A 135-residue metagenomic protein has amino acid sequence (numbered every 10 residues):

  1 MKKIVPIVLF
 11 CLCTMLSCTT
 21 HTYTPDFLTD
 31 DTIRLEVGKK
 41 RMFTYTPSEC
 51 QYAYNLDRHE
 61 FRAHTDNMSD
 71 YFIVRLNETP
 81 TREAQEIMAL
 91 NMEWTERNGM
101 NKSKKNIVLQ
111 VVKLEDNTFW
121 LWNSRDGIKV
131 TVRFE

Functional and structural regions predicted by a protein language model:
M1-I4: Positively charged n-region of N-terminal signal peptides that target proteins for export
I7-M15: Bacterial N-terminal signal peptides
S17-T32: Bacterial Sec signal peptide processing site at the extreme N-terminus
D31-L35, R41-M42, H59-F61, F119-W120: Short polybasic amphipathic segments
L35, T46-P47, G127: Feature for long, exposed domains in two main contexts
Y45, Q51-L114: Contiguous, well-ordered beta-strand patches that form the walls/edges of small beta-barrel/beta-sandwich domains
D116-K129: Short, exposed beta-strand-loop hairpins at the edges of beta-sheets in extracellular/periplasmic proteins
F134-E135: Short, solvent-exposed mixed-charge patches
